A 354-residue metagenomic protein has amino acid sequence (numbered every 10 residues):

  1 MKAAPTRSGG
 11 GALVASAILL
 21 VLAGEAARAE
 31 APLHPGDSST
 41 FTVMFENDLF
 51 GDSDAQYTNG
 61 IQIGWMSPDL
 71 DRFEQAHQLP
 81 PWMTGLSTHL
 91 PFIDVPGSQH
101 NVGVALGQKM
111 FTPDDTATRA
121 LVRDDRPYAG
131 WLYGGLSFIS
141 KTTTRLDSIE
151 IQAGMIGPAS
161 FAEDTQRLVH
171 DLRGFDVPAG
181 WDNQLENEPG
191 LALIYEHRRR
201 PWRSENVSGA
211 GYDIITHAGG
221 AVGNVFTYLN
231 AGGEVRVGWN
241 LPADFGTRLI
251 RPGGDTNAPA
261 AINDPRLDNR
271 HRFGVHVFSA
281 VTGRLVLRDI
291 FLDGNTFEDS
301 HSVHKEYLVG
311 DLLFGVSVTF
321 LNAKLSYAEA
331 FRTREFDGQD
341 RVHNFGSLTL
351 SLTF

Functional and structural regions predicted by a protein language model:
E30-S38, D69-H100, K141-S148, P201-I214 (+2 more regions): Short loop/turn motifs that connect adjacent beta-strands in outer-membrane beta-barrel proteins
F41-N47, V102-M110, I151-G157, H197 (+6 more regions): Transmembrane beta-barrel strands of outer-membrane/channel proteins
E46-F50, F111-D115, I156-S160, R200-S204 (+4 more regions): Sequence/structural signature of outer-membrane beta-barrel proteins
A55-I61, H100, Y128-L132, D147 (+7 more regions): Residues that define the transmembrane beta-barrel architecture of outer-membrane proteins
W65-S67, Q108, F138-S140, H197-P201 (+4 more regions): Residue-level signature of outer-membrane beta-barrel architecture
L86-A162: Long, hydrophobic/aromatic-enriched structural stretches that serve as scaffold segments
D114-T116, E234, N240-F354: Outer membrane beta-barrel transmembrane domains
R119-R123, P178-N183, G219, E298-S302 (+1 more regions): Extracellular loop and loop/strand-boundary signature of outer-membrane beta-barrel proteins
